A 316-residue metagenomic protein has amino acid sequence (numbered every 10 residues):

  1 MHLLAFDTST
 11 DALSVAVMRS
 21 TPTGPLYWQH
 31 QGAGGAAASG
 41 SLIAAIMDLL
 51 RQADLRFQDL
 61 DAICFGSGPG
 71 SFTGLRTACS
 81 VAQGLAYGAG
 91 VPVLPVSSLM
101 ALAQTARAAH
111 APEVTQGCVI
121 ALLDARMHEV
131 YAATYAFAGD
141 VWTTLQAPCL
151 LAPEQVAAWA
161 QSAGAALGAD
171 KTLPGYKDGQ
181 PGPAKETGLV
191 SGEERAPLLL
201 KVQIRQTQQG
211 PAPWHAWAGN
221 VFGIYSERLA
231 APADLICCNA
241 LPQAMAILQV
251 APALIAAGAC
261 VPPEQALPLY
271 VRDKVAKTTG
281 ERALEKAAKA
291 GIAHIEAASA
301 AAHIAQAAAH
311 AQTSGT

Functional and structural regions predicted by a protein language model:
M1-S67: N-terminal beta-alpha supersecondary unit
L4, A16-M18, Y131-Y135, L269: Conserved hydrophobic/aromatic positions in well-ordered beta-strands
T21, A37, P92-P242, V275 (+2 more regions): Surface "functional belts" at beta-alpha junctions
A33-S41, F72, R76, S80 (+1 more regions): Residues at secondary-structure transition points
Q52-Q58, A86-V96, V114: Phosphate-handling active-site elements
C64-S98: DPxDG-like acidic metal-binding loop motif
G223-I224, C237-T316: Acyltransferase
